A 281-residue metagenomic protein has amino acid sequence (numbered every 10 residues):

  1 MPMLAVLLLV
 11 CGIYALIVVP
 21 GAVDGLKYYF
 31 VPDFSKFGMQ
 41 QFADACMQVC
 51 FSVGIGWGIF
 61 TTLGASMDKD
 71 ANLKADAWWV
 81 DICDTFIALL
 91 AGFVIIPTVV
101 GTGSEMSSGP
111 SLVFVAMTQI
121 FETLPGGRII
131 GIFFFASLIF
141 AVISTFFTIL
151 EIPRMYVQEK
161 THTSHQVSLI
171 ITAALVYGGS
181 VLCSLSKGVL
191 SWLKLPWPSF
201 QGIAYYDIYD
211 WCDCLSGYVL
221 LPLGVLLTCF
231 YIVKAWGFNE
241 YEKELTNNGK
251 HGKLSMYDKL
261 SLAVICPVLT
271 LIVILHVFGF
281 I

Functional and structural regions predicted by a protein language model:
M1, A75, S107-A116, G127-F140 (+3 more regions): Transmembrane helix-loop boundary segments of multi-pass membrane transporters
M1-I143, F147, V167-S168: Membrane-embedded translocation segments of transport machinery
A5-F30, C183, K187, P222-K243 (+1 more regions): Hydrophobic alpha-helical segments and their helix-loop junctions in multi-pass secondary transporters
L7, C11, D84-A91, I95 (+4 more regions): Alpha-helical transmembrane segments of multipass membrane proteins
P20-A43, S108-F114, G188-W211, E242-M256 (+1 more regions): Inter-helical loop and helix-membrane interface segments of multi-pass membrane transporters/permeases
G54-K69, F140-P153, L223-E242, F280-I281: Transmembrane alpha-helical segments in integral membrane proteins
C83-L89, R128-G131, F140-I143, V157-L195 (+1 more regions): Loop-to-transmembrane helix boundary motifs in multi-pass membrane proteins
R154, T161-A173, W211-T270: C-terminal membrane-solvent junction of multi-pass transporters and transport-like membrane proteins
